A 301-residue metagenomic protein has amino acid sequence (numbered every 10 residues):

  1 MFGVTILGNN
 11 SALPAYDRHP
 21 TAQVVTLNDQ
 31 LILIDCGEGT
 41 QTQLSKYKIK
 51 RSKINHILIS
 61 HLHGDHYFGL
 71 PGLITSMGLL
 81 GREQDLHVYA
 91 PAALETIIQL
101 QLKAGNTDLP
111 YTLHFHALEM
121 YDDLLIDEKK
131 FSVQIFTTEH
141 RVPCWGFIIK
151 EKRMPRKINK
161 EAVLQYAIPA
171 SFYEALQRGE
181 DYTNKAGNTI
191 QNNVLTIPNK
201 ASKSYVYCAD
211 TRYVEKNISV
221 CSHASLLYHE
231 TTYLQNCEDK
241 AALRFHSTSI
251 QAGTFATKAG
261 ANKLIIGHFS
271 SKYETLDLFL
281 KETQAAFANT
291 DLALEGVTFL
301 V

Functional and structural regions predicted by a protein language model:
M1-Y47, E83-D85, F147-I149, R156 (+2 more regions): Conserved beta-strand hairpin/beta-sheet module of binuclear metal-dependent hydrolase folds, prominently
T5, Y89, H114-E119, Q134-F136 (+1 more regions): General small-molecule cofactor/ligand-binding pocket signal
L7, M120-D127: Local beta-strand/beta-hairpin segments that build beta-sheet-rich folds
I34-G37, I54-L62, H66, A90-P91 (+4 more regions): Active-site neighborhood of phospho(di)ester-bond hydrolases with catalytic His/Asp-centered motifs
E38-Y89, A117-E119: Active-site metal-binding motif and surrounding structural segment of the metallo-beta-lactamase
R82-L86, A92-E119, K272: Active-site neighborhood of divalent metal-dependent phosphoester bond hydrolases
D122, V214-V301: Binuclear metal-ion centers of metallo-dependent hydrolases, dominated by the metallo-beta-lactamase
F131-Y207, T211-S219, L226: Active-site-proximal loop/helix segment associated with metal-binding centers of metalloenzymes
